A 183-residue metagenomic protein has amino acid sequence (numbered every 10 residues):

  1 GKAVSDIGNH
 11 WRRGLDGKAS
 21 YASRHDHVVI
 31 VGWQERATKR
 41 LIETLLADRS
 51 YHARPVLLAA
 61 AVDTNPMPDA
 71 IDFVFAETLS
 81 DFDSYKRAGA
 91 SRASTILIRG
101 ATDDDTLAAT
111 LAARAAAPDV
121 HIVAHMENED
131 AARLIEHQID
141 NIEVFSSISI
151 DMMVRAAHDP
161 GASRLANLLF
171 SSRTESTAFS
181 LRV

Functional and structural regions predicted by a protein language model:
G1-V183: Cytosolic regulatory regions of ion transport systems
